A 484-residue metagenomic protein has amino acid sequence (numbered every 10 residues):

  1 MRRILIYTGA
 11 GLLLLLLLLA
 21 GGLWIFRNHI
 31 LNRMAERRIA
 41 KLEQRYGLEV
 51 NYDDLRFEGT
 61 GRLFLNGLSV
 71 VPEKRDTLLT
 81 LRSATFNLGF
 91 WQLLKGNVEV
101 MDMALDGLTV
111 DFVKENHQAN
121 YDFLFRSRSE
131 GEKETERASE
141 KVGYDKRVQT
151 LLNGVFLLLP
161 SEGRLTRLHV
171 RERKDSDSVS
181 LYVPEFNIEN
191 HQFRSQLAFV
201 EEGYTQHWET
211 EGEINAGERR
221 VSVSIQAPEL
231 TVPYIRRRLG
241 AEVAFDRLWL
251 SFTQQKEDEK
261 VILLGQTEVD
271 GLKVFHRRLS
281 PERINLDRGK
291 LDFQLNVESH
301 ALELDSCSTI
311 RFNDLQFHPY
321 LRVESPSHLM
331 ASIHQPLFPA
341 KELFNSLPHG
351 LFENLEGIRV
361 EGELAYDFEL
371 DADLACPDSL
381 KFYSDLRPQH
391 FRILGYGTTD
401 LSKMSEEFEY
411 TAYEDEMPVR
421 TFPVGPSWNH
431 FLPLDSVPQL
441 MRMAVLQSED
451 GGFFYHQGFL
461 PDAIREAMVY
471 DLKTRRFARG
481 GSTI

Functional and structural regions predicted by a protein language model:
M1-I6: Positively charged n-region of N-terminal signal peptides that target proteins for export
G9, L15-V71: N-terminal amphipathic/hydrophobic interface segments
W24, N28, K141, I333-P336: Intrinsic-disorder-associated interaction segments
Y46-L48, R75-T77, D175-D177, Y204-Q206 (+1 more regions): Short acidic/polar mixed-charge low-complexity motifs
L48-Y52, F86, V360: Generic structural motif
D54-R173, P184, R194-S224, P233-R237 (+3 more regions): Flexible beta-edge/linker motif
V100, R147-P160, V179-F186, A198-I484: Juxtamembrane regions of bacterial inner-membrane/periplasmic proteins, predominantly the peptidoglycan biogenesis
